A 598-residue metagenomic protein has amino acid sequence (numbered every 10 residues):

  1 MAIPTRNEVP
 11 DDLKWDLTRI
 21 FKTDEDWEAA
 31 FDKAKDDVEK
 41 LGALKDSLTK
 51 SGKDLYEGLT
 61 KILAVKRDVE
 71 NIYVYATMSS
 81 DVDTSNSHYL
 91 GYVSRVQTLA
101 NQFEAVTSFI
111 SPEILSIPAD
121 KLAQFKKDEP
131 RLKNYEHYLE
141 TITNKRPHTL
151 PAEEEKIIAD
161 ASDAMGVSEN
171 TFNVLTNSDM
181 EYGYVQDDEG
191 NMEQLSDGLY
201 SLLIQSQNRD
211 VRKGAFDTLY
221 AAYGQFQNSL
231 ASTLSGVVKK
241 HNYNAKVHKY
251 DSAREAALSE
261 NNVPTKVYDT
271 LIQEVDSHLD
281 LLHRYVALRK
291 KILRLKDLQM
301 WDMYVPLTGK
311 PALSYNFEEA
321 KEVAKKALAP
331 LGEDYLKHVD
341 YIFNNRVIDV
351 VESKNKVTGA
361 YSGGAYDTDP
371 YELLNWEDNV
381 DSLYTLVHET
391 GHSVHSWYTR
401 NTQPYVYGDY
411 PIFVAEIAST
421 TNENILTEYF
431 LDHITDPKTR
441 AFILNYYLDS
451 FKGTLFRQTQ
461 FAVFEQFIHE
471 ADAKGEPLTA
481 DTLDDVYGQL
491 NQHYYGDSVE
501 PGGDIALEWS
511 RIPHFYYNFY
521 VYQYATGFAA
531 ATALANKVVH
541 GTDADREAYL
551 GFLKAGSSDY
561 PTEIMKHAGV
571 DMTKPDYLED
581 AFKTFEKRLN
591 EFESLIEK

Functional and structural regions predicted by a protein language model:
M1-G309, S594-K598: A well-structured
E8-D11, K22, I110, I114-L115 (+10 more regions): C-terminal, non-catalytic "cap/extension" segments appended to globular domains
K249, E377-W397, S419, N424 (+2 more regions): Active-site recognition of the HExxH zinc-binding catalytic motif
I292-P330, L336-K337, V347, P370-Y371 (+4 more regions): Long, K/E/R/D-enriched contiguous segments that form extended
L313-F317, A365-V387: Short pre-active-site segment immediately N-terminal to the catalytic Zn-binding motif
L313-Y315, I348-T368: Catalytic zinc-binding patch centered on the HExxH motif and its immediate surroundings that defines zinc-dependent
K326-K337, A360-G363, H392, S396-P404 (+2 more regions): Conserved helix-loop functional segments at active or binding sites
Y410-T439, Y447-D449, G453, G527: Post-HExxH zinc-binding segment in Zn-dependent metallohydrolases
